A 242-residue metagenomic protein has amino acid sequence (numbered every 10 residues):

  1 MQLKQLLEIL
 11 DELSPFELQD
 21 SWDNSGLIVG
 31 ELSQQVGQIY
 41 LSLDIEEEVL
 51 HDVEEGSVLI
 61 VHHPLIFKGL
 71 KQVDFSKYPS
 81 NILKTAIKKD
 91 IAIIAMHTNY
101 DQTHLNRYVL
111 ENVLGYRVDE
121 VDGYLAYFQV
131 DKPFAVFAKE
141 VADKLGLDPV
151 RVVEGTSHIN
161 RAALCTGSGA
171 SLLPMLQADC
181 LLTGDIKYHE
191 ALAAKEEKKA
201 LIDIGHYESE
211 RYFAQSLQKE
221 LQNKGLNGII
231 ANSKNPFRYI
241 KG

Functional and structural regions predicted by a protein language model:
M1-G242: Hydrophobic structural segments
